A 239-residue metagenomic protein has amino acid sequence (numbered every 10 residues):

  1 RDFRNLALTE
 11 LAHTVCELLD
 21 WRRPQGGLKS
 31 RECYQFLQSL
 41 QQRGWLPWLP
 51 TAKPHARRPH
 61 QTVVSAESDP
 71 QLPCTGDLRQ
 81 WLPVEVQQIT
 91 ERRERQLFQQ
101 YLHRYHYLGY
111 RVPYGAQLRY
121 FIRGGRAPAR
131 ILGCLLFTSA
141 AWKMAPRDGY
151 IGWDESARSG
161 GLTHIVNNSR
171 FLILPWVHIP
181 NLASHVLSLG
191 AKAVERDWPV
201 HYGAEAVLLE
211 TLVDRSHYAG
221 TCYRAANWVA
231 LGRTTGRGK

Functional and structural regions predicted by a protein language model:
D2-E10: Short capping segments at the starts of secondary-structure elements
L6, E17-S39, E85-K239: Acyl-donor binding region in acyl/amide transferases
T9, L40-P47, L78-E85: Low-complexity, charged, repeat-rich alpha-helical/coil interaction segments
A12, C16: The alpha-helix within a helix-turn-helix
R22, L28-E67: Charged low-complexity interaction tracts in eukaryotic proteins
P50, A56-T90: Conserved N-terminal entry element of GNAT/NAT acetyltransferase domains
